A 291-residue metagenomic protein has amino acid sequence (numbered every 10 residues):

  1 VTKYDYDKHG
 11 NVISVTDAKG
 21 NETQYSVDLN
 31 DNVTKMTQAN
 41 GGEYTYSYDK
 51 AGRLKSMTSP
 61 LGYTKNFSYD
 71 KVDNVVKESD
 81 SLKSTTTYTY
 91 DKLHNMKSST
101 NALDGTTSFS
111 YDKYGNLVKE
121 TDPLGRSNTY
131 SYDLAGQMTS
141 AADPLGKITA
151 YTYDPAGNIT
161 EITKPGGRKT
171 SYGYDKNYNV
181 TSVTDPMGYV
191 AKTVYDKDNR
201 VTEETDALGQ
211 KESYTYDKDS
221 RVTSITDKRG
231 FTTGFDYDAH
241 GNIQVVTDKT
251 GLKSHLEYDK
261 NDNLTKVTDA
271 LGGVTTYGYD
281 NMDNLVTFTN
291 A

Functional and structural regions predicted by a protein language model:
V1-D17, N21-Q38, G42-S59, Y63-D80 (+10 more regions): Beta-strand elements of repeat-based all-beta scaffolds
